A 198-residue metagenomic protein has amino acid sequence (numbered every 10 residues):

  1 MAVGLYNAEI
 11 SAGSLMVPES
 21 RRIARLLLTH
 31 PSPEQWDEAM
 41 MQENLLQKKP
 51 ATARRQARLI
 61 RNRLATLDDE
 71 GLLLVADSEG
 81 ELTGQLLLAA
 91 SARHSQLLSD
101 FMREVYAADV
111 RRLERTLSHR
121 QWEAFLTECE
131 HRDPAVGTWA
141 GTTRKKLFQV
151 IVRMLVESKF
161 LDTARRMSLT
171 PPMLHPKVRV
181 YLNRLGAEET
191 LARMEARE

Functional and structural regions predicted by a protein language model:
M1-Q85: Eukaryotic partner-binding/assembly regions in large regulatory complexes
Y6-E9, L26, E81, S91-A92 (+3 more regions): Leucine-rich, amphipathic alpha-helical/linker segments
S14-M16, T29-S32, R93-S99, F125-T127: Helix-boundary capping/turn motifs
L72-A76, R111-H119, V136-W139, R166: Short acidic alpha-helical/loop segments enriched in Asp/Glu that coordinate divalent cations
L86-T116: Positively charged, polyanion-binding regions of nucleic-acid-associated proteins
S118-R132: DNA-recognition alpha helix
G137-E198: Accessory, usually C-terminal, subdomains that scaffold auxiliary metal cofactors
